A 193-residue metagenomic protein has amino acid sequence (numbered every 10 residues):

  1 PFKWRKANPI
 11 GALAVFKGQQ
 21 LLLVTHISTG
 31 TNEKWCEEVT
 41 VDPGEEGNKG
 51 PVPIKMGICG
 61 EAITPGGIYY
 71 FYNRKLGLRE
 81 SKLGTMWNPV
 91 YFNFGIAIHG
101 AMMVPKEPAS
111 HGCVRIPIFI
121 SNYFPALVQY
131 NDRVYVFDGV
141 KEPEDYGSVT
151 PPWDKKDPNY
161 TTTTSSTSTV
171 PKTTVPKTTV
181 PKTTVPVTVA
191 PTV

Functional and structural regions predicted by a protein language model:
P1-G66, N88: Cell wall/extracellular polymer interaction/catalysis modules
V52-V193: Exported/periplasmic cell-wall-interacting domains
